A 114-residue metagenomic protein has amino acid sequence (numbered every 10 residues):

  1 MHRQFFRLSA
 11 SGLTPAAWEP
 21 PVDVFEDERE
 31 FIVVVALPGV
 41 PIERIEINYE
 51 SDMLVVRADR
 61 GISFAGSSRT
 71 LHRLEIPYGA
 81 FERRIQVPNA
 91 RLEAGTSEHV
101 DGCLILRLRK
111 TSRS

Functional and structural regions predicted by a protein language model:
M1-S114: Alpha-crystallin/small heat shock protein
